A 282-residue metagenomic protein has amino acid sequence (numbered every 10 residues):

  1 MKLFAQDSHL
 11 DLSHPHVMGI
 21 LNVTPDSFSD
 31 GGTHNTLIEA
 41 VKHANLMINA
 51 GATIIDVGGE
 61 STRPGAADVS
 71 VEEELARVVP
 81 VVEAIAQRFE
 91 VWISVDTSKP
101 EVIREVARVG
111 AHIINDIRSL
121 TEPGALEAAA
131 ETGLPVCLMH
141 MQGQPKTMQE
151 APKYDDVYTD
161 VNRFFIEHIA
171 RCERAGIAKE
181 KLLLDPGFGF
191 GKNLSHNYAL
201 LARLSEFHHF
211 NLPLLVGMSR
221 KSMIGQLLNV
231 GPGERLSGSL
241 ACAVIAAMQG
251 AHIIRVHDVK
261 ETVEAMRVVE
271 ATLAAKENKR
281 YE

Functional and structural regions predicted by a protein language model:
L3: Charged catalytic and DNA/RNA-contacting regions of genome-maintenance and nucleic-acid-processing enzymes
Q6, L12, S29-I38, K42-H43 (+7 more regions): Active-site-adjacent loop and "lid" segments of alpha/beta metabolic enzymes
K42-G58: Catalytic domains of carbohydrate-active enzymes, especially glycoside hydrolases
V91, A178-K181: Short acidic capping loops at alpha-helix termini that bridge into adjacent secondary structure
